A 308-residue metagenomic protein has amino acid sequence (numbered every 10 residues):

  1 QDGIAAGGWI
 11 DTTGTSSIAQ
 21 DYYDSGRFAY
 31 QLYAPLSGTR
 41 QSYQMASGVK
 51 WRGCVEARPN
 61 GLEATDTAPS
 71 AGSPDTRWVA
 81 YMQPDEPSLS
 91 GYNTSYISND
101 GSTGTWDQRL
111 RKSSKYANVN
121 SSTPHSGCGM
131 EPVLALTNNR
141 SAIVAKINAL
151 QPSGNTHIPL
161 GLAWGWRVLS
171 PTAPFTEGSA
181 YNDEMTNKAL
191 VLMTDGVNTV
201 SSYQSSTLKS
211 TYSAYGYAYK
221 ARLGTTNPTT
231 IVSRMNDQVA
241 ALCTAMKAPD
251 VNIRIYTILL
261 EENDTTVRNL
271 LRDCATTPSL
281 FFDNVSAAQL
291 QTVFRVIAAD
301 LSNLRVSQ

Functional and structural regions predicted by a protein language model:
Q1-T172, T176-K188, L192-M193, V197-R254 (+3 more regions): Divalent-cation-coordinating short motifs within acidic/hydroxyl- or histidine-rich contexts, strongest in von
T137, S141, D264-T265, R295: Low-complexity, intrinsically disordered regions enriched in charged/polar residues
S153-G154, G196-V200, E261-T265, A287-L290: Solvent-exposed loop/turn segments at secondary-structure junctions within structured extracellular/periplasmic domains
I255-I258, D283: Short catalytic-loop micro-motif centered on adjacent basic/acidic residues
E262-C274: Short, glycine/polar-rich helix-capping loops at beta-to-alpha or helix-loop-helix junctions that flank or form
T266, S279-Q308: C-terminal helix of von Willebrand factor
